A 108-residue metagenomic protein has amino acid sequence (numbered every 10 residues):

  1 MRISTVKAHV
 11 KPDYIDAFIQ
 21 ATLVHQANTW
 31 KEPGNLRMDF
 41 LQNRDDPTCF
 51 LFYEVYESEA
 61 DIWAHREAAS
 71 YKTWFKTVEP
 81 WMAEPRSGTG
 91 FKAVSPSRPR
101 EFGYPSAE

Functional and structural regions predicted by a protein language model:
R2-E32, L36-D39: N-terminal first-folded block
R2-H9, D39-E67, P105: Short, well-ordered beta-strand segments in beta-rich or mixed alpha/beta enzyme and ligand-binding folds
V10-P12, S58, K92-S95: Non-catalytic surface loops within mature trypsin-like serine protease
P12, D16, T48-E54, A69 (+2 more regions): Intrinsically disordered, low-complexity segments enriched in small/polar residues
V24-L36, V55-G90: An amphipathic, aromatic/His-enriched active-site/gating alpha helix that lines ligand/cofactor pockets
L41-T48, K76-E108: Glycine-rich beta-strand-turn "strand-cap" elements at beta-sheet edges
